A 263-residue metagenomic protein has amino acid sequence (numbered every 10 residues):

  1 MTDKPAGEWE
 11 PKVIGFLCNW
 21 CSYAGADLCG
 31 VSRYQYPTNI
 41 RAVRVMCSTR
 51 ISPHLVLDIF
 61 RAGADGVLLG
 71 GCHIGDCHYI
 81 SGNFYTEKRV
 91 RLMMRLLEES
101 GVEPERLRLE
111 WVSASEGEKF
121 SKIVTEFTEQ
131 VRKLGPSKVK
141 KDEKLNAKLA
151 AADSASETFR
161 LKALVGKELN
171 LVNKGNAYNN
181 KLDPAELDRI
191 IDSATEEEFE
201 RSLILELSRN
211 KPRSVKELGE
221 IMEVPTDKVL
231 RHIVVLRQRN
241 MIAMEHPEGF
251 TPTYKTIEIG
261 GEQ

Functional and structural regions predicted by a protein language model:
T2, A6-T49: Mobile, glycine- and charge-enriched loop segments and immediately flanking short secondary-structure elements within
V43-E110, A114-F120: Cofactor-cradling patches in redox/metallo enzymes
R132-D192: Long, low-complexity, charged/polar intrinsically disordered regions in eukaryotic proteins
R189-R201, S214, M244-Q263: Short, cationic-aromatic polyanion-contact patches
R201-S208: Hydrophobic residues on short alpha-helical segments
E217-I221: A short acidic, leucine-rich amphipathic alpha-helix
V224-R237: Short amphipathic alpha-helical interaction segments
N240: Glycine-centered, phosphate/nucleic-acid-interacting loop/turn motifs that mediate DNA/RNA or nucleotide
